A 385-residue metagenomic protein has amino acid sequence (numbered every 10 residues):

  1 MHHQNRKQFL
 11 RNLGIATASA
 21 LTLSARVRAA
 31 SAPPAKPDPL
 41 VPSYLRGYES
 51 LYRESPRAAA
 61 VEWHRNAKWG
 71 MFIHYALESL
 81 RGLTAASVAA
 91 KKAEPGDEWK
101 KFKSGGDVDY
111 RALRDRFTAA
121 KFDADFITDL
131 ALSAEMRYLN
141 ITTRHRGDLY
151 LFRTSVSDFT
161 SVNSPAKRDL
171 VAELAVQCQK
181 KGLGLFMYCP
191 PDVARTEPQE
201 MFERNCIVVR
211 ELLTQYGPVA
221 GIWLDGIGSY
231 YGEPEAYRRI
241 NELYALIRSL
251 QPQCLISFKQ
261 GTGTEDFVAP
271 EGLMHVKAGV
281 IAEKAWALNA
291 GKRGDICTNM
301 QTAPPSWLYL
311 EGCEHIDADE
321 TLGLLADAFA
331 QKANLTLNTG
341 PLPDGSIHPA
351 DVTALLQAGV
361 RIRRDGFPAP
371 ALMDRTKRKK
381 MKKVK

Functional and structural regions predicted by a protein language model:
M1-N5, A35-K36: N-terminal intrinsically disordered, low-complexity tails enriched in polar/charged
H2, Q8-A30: N-terminal export signals
L10-T17, A32-K385: Mature catalytic domains of secreted/periplasmic carbohydrate-active enzymes
